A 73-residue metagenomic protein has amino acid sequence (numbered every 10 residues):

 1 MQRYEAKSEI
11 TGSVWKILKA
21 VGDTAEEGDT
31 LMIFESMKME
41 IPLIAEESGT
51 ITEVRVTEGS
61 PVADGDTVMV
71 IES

Functional and structural regions predicted by a protein language model:
M1-S13, T30-E46: Short beta-strand-turn/beta-hairpin segments enriched in glycine/proline and small hydrophobics that form edge-strand
Q2-Y4, K19, S73: Short, charged helix-to-loop "capping" segments that act as catalytic/coupling loops
I10, A20, E47, T57: Short, ordered coil/turn segments that flank beta-strands lining enzyme active or ligand-binding pockets
W15-T24, E53-V56: Short histidine-centered loop motifs in beta-beta connectors
G22, M39, G59: Surface-exposed, flexible loop/turn segments at secondary-structure boundaries
E26-L43, A63-S73: Short hydrophobic beta/alpha edge segments that flank linear recognition/processing sites
G49, V54-V68: PDZ-domain C-terminal substructure recognizer with occasional recognition of PDZ-binding tails
